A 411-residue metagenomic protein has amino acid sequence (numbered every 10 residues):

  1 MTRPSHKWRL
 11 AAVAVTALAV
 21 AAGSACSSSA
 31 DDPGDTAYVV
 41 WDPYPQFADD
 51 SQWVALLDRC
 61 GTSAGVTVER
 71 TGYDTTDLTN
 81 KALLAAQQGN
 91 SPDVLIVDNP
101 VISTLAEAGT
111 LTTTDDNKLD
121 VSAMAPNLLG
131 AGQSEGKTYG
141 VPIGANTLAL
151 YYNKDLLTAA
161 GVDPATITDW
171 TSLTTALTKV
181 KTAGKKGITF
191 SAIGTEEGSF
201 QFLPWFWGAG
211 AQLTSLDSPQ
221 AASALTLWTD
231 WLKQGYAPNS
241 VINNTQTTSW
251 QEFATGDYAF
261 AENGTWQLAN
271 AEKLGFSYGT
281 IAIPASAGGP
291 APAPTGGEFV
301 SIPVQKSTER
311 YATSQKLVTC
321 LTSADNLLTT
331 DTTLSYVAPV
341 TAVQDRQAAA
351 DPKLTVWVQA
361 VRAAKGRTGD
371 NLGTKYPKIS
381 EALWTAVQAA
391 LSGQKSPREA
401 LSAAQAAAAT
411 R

Functional and structural regions predicted by a protein language model:
T2, T158-A159, R362-R411: Conserved C-terminal helix/tail region of periplasmic/extracytoplasmic solute-binding proteins
T2-I102, K118, A287, E309 (+3 more regions): Conserved N-terminal structural module of periplasmic/extracytoplasmic solute-binding proteins
N99-T147, T174-T175, T182, Q201 (+4 more regions): Hinge/lid segment of periplasmic solute-binding proteins
L105-T110, L128-A165, I193-L213, T295-P303 (+1 more regions): Periplasmic solute-binding protein
T112-N127, I188, A192, W207-L227 (+5 more regions): Short, solvent-exposed loop/beta-turn-alpha elements that line the ligand-binding surface or hinge of extracytoplasmic
A160, K233-A237, E272-L334: Extracytoplasmic/periplasmic substrate-recognition and gating elements
L177-K181, T214-I242: Glycine-centered hinge/linker elements that transmit conformational signals in sensory and ligand-binding systems
T332-A382: Long, aromatic- and glycine/proline-rich binding clefts that accommodate carbohydrate-like moieties
